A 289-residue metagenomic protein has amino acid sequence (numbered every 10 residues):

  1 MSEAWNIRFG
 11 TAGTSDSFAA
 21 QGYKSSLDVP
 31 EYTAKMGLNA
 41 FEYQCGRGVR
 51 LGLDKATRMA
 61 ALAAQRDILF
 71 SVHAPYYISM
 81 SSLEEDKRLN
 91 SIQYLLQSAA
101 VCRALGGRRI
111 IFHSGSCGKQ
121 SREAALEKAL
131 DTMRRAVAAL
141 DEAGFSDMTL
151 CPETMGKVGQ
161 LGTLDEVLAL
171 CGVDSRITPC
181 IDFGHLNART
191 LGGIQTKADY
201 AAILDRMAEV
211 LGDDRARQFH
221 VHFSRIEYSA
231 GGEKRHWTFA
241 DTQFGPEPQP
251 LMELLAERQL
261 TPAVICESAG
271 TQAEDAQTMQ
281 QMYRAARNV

Functional and structural regions predicted by a protein language model:
M1-A100, V289: N-terminal pre-domain/capping segments
S2-A4, V29-G37, R50-S71, Q97-G106 (+4 more regions): Acidic (Asp/Glu)-rich catalytic clusters
I7-T14, F41-Y43, F70-A74, I110-F112 (+4 more regions): Hydrophobic faces of well-ordered beta-strands that scaffold small-molecule active sites in alpha/beta enzyme cores
A12-D16, Q44-G48, P75-S79, G115-C117 (+4 more regions): Active-site beta-loop-alpha junctions enriched in small/polar residues
A20-P30, G52-A60, R122-D141, K157-S175 (+2 more regions): Distinct, well-ordered alpha-helical segments
S81-I181: Active-site acidic/histidine proton-transfer and metal-coordination neighborhood in alpha/beta enzyme cores
A136-E233, W237: Acidic/histidine-rich catalytic cores of soluble enzymes
A273-V289: C-terminal helical cap(s) of enzyme catalytic domains, especially alpha/beta-barrels
